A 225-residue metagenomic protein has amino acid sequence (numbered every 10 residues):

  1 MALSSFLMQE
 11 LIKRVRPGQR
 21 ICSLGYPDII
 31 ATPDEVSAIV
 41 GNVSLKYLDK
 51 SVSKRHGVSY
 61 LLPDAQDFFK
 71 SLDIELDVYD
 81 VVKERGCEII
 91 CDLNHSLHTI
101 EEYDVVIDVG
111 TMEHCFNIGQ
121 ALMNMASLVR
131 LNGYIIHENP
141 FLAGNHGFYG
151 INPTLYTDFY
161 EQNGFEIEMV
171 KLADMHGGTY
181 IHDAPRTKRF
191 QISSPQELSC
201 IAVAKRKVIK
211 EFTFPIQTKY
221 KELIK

Functional and structural regions predicted by a protein language model:
M1-A2, F6-V15, L24-P27: N-terminal low-complexity, Ser/Thr- and acidic-residue-enriched intrinsically disordered segments
R16-S37, Y47-K50: Conserved class I S-adenosyl-L-methionine
R20-L24, P63-N145, R206: Conserved SAM-binding loop
P27-I29, P140-G144, A173-M175: Short "lid" loop at the C-terminus of a central beta-strand within the Rossmann-like core of SAM-dependent
D34-L61, H182-P185: Mixed-charge, low-complexity intrinsically disordered segments
L142-G147, R189-I192: Active-site rim elements
H146-A173: Conserved Class I S-adenosyl-L-methionine
Y180-K225: Core SAM-dependent methyltransferase catalytic element
